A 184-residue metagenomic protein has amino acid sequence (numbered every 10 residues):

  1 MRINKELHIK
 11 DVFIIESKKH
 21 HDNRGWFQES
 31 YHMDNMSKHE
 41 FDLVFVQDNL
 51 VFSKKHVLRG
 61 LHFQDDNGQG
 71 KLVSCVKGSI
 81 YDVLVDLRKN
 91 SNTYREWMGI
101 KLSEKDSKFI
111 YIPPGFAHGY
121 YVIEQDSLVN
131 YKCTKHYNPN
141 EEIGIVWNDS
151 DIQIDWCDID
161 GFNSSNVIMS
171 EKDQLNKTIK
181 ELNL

Functional and structural regions predicted by a protein language model:
M1-K105, D126, C133-L184: Non-catalytic, conserved peripheral segments adjacent to functional cores
L102-Q125: Conserved metal-binding segment of the jelly-roll/cupin
